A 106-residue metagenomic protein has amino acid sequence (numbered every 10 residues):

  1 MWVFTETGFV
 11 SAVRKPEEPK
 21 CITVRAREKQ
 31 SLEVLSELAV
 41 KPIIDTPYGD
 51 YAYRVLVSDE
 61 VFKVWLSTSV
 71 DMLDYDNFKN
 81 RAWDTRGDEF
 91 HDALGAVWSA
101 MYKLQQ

Functional and structural regions predicted by a protein language model:
M1-Q106: Structured alpha/beta or helical-core interaction and ligand-binding surfaces enriched in interleaved
